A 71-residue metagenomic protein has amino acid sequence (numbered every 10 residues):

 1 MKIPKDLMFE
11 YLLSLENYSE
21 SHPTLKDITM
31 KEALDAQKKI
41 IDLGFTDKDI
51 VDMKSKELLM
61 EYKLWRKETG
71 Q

Functional and structural regions predicted by a protein language model:
M1-F9: Short, charge/polar-rich alpha-helical segments
M1-K2, L64-Q71: Short intrinsically disordered terminal tails
L13-R66: Acidic, low-complexity, intrinsically disordered interaction modules
